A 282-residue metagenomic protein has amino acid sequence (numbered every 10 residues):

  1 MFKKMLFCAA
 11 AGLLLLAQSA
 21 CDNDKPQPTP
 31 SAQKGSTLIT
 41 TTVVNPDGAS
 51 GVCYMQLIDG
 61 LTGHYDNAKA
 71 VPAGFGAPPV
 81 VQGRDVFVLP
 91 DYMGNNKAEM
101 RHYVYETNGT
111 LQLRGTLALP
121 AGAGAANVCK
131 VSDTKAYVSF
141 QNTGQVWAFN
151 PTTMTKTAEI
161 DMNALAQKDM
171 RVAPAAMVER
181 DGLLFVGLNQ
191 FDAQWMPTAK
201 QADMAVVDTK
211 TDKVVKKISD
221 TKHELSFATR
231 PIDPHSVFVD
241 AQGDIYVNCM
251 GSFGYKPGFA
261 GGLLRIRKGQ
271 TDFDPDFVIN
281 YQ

Functional and structural regions predicted by a protein language model:
F2-I39: Bacterial Sec-dependent N-terminal signal peptides
K34-T40, D85-F87, K135-A136, L183-V186 (+1 more regions): Entry beta-strands of beta-propeller and related beta-repeat scaffolds
V44, V186-Q201, V247-A260: Short, conserved, GDST-rich strand-edge loop motifs in beta-rich repeat architectures
Y54-L57, H102, A199-D212, A260-Q270: Beta-propeller blade signature
Y65-K130: Blade-loop segments of beta-propeller domains
P72-G83, A121-V131, D169-M177, S226-S236 (+1 more regions): Repeated scaffold domains used in trafficking and secretory/extracellular systems, primarily beta-propellers
Q112-A121, I160-M170, V214-I232, F273-Q282: Surface-exposed loop and turn segments in beta-propeller and other repeat-based domains that flank or scaffold
L113-K135, S139-W147, P151-A176: Asp-box/WD-like beta-propeller blade repeats and closely related beta-sheet repeat scaffolds
